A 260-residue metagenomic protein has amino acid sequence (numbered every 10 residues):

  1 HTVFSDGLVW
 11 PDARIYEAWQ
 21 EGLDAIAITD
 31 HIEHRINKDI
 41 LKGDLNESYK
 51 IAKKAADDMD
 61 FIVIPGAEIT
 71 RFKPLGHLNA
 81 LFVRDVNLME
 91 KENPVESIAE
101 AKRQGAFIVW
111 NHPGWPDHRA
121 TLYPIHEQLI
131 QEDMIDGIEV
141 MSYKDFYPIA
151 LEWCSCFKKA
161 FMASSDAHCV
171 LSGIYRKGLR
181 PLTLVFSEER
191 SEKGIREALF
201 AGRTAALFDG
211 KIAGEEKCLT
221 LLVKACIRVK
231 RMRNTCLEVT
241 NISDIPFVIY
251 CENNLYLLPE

Functional and structural regions predicted by a protein language model:
H1-F107, N111, A120, V140-M141 (+2 more regions): A metal-dependent hydrolase metal-coordination microenvironment
K73-R84, H118-E260: Charged catalytic cores and adjacent phosphate/nucleic-acid-binding surfaces used for phosphate/nucleic-acid chemistry
P113-W115: Conserved catalytic scaffold of divalent metal-dependent phosphoesterases
